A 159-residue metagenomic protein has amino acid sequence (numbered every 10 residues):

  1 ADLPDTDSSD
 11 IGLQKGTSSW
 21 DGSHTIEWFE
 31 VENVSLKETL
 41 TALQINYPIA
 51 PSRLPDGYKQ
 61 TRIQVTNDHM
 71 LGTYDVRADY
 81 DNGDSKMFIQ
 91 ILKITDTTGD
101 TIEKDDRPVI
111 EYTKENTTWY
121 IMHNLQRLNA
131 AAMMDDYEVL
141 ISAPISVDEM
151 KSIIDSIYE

Functional and structural regions predicted by a protein language model:
A1-D2, I157: Gram-positive cell-envelope targeting signals
P4-M134: Short, solvent-exposed recognition patches
D135-E159: Surface-exposed amphipathic alpha-helical segments
